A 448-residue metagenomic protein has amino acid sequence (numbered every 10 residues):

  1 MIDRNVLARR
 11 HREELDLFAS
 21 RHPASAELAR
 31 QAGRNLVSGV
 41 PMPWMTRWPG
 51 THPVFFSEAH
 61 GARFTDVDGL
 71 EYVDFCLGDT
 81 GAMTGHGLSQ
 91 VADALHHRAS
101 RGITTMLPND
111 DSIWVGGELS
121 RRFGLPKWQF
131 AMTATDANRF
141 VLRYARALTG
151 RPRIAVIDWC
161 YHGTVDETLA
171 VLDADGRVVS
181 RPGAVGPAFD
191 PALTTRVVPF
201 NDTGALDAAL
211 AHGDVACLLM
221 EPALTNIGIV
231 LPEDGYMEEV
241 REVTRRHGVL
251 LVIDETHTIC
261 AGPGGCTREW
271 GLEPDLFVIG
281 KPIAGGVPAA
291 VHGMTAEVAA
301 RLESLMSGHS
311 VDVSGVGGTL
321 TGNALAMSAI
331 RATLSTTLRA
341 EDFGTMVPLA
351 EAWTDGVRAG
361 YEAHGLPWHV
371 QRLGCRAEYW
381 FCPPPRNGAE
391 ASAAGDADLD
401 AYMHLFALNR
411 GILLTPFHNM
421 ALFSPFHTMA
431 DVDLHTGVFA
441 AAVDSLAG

Functional and structural regions predicted by a protein language model:
M1-G448: Conserved N-terminal phosphate-binding loop of PLP-dependent enzymes in the Aspartate aminotransferase
